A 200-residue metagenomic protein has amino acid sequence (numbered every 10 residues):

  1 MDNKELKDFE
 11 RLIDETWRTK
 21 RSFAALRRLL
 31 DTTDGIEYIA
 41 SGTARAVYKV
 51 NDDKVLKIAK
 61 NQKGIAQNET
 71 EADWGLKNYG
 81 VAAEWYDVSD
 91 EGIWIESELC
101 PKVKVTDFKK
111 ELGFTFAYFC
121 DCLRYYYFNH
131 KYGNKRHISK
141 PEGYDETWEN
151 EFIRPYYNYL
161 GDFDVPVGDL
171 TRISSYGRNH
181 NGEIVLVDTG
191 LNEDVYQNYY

Functional and structural regions predicted by a protein language model:
D2-D53: ATP-binding glycine-rich phosphate-binding loop
G35-A82: ATP-binding glycine-rich loop module of kinase domains
K49-V50, I58, D87, E96-L99 (+1 more regions): Conserved hydrophobic "DFG−1" position in protein kinase catalytic cores
D53-N61, E98-C100, D188-G190: Active-site ExK catalytic segment of metal-dependent nucleases
K54, V81, I95, P166 (+1 more regions): Protein kinase-like catalytic core scaffold
G80-F152: Conserved structural core of kinase catalytic domains
N158-P166: Protein kinase catalytic-loop region centered on the HRD/HxD motif
P166-Y200: Catalytic activation segment of kinase domains across protein kinase-like and atypical kinase folds
